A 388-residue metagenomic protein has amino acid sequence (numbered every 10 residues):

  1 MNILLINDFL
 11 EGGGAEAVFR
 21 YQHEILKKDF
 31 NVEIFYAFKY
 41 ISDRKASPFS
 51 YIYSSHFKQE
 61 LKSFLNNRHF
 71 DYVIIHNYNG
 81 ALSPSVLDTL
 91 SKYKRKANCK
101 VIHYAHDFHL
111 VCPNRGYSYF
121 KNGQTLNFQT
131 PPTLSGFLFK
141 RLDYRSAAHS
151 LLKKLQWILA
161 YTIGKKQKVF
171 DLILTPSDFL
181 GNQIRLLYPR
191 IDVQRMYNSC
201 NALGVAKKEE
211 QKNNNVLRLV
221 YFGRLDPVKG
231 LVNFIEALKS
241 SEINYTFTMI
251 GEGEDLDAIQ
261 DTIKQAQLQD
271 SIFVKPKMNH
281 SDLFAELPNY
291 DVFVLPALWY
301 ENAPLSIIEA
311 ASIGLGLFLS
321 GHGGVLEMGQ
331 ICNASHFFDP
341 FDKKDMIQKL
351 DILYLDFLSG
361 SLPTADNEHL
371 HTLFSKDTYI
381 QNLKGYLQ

Functional and structural regions predicted by a protein language model:
E16-Y21, L217, Y221-S240, E254-D257: A conserved mid-protein helix/loop that constitutes part of the nucleotide-sugar donor-binding site
I52, L358-L387: A charged, aromatic-enriched C-terminal amphipathic alpha-helix characteristic of glycosyltransferases across folds
H109, F120-L172: Membrane-proximal helix-turn-helix segments that form the acceptor-binding/catalytic region of lipid-linked
N182-R185, R190-I191, R195-V216, A285: Acidic anion/phosphate-binding donor-loop and adjacent secondary structure in glycosyltransferase catalytic cores
Q260-M278: Nucleotide-activated donor-binding/catalytic signature segment of Leloir-type glycosyltransferases, i.e., the conserved
F284, N302, I307-S312, L326-E327: Short alpha-helical segment that forms part of, or immediately flanks, the ligand-binding pocket in carbohydrate-active
G316-L319: Short hydrophobic beta-strand element within catalytic cores of glycosyltransferases and related nucleotide-activated
I331-K344, I352-L358: Conserved acidic donor-binding segment of nucleotide-sugar-dependent glycosyltransferases
